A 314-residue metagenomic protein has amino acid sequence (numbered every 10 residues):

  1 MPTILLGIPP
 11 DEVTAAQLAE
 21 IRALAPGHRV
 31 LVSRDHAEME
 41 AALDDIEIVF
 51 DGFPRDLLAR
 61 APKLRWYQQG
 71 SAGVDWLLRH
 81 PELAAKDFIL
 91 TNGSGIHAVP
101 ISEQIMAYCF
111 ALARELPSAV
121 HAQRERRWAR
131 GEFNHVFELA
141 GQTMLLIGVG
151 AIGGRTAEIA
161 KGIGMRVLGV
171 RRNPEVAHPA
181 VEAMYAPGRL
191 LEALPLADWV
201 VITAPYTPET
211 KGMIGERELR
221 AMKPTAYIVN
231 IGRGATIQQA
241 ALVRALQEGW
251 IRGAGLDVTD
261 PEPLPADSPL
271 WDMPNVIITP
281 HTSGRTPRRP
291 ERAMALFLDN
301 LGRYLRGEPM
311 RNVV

Functional and structural regions predicted by a protein language model:
M1-I48, L305: N-terminal glycine-/charge-rich "phosphate-binding" loop or analogous flexible N-terminal tail
I8, F53, S71, I202-P205 (+3 more regions): Glycine-rich, N-terminal phosphate-binding loop of Rossmann-like dinucleotide-binding domains
E20, I89-Q104, S118, D260-V314: C-terminal helix-to-coil terminal segments
A23, E40-L43, L57-P62, L77-A85 (+3 more regions): Short loop/helix-cap segments at secondary-structure boundaries that form the rim of catalytic
S33-A42, R55-L58, A180-L196: Short acidic low-complexity segments
D45-Q123: Phosphate/diphosphate ligand-binding glycine-rich loop within oxidoreductases
A119-R155, A183, G188: Glycine-rich NAD(P)-binding loop of Rossmann-like domains
R172-P269: Rossmann-like adenosine-cofactor binding region
